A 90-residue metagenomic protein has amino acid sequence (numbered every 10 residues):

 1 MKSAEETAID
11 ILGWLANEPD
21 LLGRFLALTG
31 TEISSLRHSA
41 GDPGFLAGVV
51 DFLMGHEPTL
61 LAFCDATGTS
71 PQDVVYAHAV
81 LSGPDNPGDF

Functional and structural regions predicted by a protein language model:
M1-F90: Metal- and O2-centered redox machinery and metal/ROS homeostasis
